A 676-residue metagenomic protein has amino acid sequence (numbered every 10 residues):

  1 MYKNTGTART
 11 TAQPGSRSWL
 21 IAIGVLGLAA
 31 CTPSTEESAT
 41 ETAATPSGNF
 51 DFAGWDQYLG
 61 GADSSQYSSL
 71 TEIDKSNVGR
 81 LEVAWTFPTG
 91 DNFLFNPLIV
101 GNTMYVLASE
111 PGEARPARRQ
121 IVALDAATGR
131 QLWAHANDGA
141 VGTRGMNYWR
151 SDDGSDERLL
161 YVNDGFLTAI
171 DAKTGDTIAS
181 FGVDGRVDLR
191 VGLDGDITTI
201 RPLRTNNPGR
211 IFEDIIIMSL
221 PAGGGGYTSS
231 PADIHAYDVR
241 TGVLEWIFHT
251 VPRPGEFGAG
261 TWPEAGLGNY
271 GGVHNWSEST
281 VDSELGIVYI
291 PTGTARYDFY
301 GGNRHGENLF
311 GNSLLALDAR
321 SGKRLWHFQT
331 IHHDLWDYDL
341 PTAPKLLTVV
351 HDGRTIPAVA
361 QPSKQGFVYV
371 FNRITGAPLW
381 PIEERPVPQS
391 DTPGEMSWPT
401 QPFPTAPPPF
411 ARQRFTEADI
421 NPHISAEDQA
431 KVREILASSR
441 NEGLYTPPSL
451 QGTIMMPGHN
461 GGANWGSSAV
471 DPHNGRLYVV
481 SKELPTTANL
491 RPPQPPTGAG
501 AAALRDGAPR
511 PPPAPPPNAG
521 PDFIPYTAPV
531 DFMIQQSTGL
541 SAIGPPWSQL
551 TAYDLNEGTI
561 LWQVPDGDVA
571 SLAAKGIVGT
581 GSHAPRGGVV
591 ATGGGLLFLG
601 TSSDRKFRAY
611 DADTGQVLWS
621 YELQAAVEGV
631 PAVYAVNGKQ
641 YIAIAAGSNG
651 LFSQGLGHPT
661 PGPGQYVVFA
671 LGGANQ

Functional and structural regions predicted by a protein language model:
Y2-L20: Bacterial N-terminal signal peptides that target proteins for export
L28-A30: C-terminal motif of bacterial Sec signal peptides marking the signal peptidase cleavage site
T32-S34: Bacterial signal peptide processing site
P46-G90, N96-I99, T551: Mature N-terminal segment immediately following signal peptide/propeptide cleavage in secreted/periplasmic
F52-L59, D91-A114, R118-Q120, A140-L167 (+10 more regions): Repeat-blade elements of multi-bladed beta-propeller folds
S76-P88, I121-V141, D153, L167-T199 (+9 more regions): Extracytoplasmic/lumenal domain signature
S219, Y227, W246, Y289-P291 (+8 more regions): Short helix/loop capping segments that flank catalytic or ligand/cofactor-binding pockets
T280, T405-L484, P495, A502-R510 (+1 more regions): Long, low-complexity segments enriched in small/aliphatic residues
